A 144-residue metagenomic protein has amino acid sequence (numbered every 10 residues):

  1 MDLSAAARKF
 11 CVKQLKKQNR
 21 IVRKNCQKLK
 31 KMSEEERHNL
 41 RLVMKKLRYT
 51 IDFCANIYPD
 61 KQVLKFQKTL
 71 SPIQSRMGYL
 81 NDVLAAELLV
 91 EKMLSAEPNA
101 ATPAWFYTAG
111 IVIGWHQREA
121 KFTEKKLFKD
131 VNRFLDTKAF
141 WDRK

Functional and structural regions predicted by a protein language model:
M1-K144: Cationic, histidine-enriched alpha-helical/coil surfaces that engage anionic ligands
